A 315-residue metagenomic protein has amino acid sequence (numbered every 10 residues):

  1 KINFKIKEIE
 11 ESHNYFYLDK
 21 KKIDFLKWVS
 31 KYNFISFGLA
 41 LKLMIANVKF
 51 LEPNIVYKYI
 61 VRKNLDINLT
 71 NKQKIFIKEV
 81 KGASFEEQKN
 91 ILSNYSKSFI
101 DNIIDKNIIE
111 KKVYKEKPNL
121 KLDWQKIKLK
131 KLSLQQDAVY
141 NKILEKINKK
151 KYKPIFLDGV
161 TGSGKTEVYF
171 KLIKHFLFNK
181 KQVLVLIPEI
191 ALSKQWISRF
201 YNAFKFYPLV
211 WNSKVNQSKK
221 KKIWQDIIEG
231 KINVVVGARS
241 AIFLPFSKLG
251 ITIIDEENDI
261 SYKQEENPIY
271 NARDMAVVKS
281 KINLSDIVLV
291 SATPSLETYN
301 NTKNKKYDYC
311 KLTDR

Functional and structural regions predicted by a protein language model:
K1-T293, T298-Y299, K303-R315: Accessory, non-ATPase domains that flank or precede helicase/AAA+ motor cores in DNA-metabolism machines
